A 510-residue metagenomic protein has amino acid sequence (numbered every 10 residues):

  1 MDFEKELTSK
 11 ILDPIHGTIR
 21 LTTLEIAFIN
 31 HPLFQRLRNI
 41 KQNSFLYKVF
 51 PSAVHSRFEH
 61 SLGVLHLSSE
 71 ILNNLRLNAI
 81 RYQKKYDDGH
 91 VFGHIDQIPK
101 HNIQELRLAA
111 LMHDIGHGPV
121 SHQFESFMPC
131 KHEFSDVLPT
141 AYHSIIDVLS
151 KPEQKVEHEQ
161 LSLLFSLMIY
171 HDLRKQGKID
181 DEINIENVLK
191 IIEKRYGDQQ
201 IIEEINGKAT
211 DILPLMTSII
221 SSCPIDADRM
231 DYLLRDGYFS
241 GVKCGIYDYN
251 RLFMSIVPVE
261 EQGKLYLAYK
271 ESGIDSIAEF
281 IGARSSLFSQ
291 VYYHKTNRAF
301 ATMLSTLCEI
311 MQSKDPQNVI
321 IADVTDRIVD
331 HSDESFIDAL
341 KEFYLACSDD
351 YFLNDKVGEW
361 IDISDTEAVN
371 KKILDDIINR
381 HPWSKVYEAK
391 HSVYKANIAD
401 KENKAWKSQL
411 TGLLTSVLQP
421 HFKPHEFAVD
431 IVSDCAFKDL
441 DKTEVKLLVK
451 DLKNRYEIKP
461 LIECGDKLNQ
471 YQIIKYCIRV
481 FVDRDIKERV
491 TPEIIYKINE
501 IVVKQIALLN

Functional and structural regions predicted by a protein language model:
M1-L108, G116-A389: Sequence-structural signature of the catalytic-core scaffold of metal-dependent phosphohydrolases that act on
V291, T296, S305, D315-N510: Terminal helices and disordered tails flanking the catalytic cores of nucleotide-processing hydrolases
